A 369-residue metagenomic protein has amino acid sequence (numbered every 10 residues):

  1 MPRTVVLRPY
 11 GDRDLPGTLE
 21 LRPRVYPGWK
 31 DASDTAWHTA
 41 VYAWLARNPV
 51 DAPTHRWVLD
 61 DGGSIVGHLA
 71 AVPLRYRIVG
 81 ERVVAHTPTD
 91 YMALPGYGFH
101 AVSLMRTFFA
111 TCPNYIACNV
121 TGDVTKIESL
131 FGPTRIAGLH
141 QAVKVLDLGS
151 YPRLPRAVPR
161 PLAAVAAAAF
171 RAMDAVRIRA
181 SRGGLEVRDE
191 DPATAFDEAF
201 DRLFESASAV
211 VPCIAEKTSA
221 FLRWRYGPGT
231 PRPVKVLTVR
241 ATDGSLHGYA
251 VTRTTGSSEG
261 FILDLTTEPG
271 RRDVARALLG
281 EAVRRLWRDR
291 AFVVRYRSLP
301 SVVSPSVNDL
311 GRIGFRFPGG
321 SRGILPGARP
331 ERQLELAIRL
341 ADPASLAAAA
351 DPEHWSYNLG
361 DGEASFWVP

Functional and structural regions predicted by a protein language model:
P2, A117-R177, R225-P228, K235 (+3 more regions): Active-site/acyl-donor-binding loops of N-acyltransferases
V5-Y91, D189-E268: A conserved beta-strand-loop-helix scaffold within acyl/acetyltransferase catalytic domains
D51, V84, Y97-H100, F108-F109 (+1 more regions): Short, glycine/acidic-rich beta->alpha junctions
V66, I116-A117: Short hydrophobic-aromatic micro-motifs
D90-T111, R272-R284: Conserved acetyl-CoA-binding loop-helix of GNAT-fold acetyltransferases
T111-C112, D289: Structured helix-beta-strand junction loops
H140-G149, I178-A199, E216: Short linear elements at protein peripheries
